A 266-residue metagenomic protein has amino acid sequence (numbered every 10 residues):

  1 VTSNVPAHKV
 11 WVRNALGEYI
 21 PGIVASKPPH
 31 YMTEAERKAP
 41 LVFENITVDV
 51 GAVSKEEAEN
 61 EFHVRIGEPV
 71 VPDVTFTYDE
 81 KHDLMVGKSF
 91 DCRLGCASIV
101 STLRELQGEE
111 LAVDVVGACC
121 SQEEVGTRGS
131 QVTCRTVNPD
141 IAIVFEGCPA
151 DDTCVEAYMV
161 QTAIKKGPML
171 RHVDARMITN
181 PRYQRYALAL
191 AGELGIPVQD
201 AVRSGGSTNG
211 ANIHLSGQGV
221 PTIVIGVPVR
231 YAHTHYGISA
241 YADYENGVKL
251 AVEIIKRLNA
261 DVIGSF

Functional and structural regions predicted by a protein language model:
V1-F266: N-terminal hydrophobic/helix-forming segments and targeting peptides
